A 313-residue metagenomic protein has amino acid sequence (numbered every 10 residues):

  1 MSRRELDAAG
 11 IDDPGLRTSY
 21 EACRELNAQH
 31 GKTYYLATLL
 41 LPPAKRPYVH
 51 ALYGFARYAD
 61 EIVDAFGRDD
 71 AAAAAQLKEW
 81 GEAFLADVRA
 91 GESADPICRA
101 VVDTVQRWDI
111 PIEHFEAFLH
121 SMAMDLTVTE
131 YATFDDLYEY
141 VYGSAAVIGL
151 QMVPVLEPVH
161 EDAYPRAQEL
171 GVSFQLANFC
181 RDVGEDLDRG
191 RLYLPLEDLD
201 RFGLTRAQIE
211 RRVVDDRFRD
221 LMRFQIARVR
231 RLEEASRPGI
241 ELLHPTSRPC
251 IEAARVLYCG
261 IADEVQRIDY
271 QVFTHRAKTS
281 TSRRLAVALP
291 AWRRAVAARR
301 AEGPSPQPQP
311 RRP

Functional and structural regions predicted by a protein language model:
M1-Q175, C180, G184-P313: Catalytic cores of Mg2+-dependent Asp-rich isoprenoid enzymes
